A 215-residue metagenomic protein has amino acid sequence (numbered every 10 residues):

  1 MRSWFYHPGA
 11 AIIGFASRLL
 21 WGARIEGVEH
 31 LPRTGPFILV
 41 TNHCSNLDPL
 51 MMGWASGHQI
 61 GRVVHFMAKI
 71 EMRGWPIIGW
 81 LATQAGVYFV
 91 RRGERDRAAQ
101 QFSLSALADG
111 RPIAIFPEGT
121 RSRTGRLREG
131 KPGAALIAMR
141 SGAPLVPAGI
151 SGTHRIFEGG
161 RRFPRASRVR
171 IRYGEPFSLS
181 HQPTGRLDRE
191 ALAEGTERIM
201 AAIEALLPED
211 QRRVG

Functional and structural regions predicted by a protein language model:
M1-G27, R33, M51, R62 (+1 more regions): A transmembrane-helix-recognition feature enriched in membrane-embedded lipid enzymes and envelope glyco-/phospholipid
W4-P8, A98-G215: Non-catalytic C-terminal accessory region of glycerolipid acyltransferases and related lyso-lipid remodeling enzymes
I12-I13, Q84-F89, P117-R121: Short, basic, glycine/proline-bearing loop/turn elements
G14-L20, F89-G93, T124: Short, flexible loop segments at the rims of nucleotide/cofactor-binding pockets, characterized by
W21, G93-R97, T196: A conditional alpha-helix N-cap/helix-loop micro-motif detector
A23-G27, M52-G53, Q100-F102, F157-G159: A generic local structural motif
G27, A68-K69, G86, F116-E118 (+1 more regions): A secondary-structure boundary/capping signal
R33-E94: Catalytic core of membrane glycerolipid acyltransferases/transacylases, capturing the structured, soluble-facing
